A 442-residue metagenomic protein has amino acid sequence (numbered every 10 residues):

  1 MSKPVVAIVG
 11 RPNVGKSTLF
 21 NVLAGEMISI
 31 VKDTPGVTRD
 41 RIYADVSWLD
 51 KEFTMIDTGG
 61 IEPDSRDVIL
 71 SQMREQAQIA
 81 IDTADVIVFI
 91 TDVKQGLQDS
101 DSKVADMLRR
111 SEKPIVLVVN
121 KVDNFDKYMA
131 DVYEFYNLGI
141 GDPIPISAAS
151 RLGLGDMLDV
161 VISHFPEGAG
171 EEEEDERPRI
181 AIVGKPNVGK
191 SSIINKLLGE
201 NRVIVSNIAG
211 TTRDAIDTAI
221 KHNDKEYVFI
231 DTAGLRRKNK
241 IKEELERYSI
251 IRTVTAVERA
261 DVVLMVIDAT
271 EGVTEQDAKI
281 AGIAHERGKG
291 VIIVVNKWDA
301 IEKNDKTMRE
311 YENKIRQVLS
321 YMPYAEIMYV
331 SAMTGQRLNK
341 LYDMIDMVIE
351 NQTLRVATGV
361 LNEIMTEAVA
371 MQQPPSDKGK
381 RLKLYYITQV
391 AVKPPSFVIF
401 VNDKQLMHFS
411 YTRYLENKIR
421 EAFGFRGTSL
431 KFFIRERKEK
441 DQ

Functional and structural regions predicted by a protein language model:
M1-D67, P166-I250, V254-V257: Conserved G1/Walker A P-loop phosphate-binding module
P35-V37, G60-E62, K94-G96, K121-D126 (+9 more regions): Conserved nucleotide-binding/hydrolysis micro-motifs of P-loop NTPases
D57, N120, F135, S147 (+3 more regions): Active-site glycine-centered loops adjacent to acidic/histidine catalytic or metal-binding residues that shape
E75-D142, I251-Y324: Conserved C-terminal guanine-recognition region of P-loop GTPase G domains, centered on the G4
P114-V116, D123-E173, A300-V356: Canonical P-loop GTPase G-domain recognition
A181, Y342-M407, R413: Long, well-ordered amphipathic alpha-helical subdomains in the mid-to-C-terminal portions of large enzyme subunits
I315, Y411-F425: Short, non-transmembrane amphipathic alpha-helical segments
G424-E439: A short amphipathic beta-strand at an alpha->beta junction
